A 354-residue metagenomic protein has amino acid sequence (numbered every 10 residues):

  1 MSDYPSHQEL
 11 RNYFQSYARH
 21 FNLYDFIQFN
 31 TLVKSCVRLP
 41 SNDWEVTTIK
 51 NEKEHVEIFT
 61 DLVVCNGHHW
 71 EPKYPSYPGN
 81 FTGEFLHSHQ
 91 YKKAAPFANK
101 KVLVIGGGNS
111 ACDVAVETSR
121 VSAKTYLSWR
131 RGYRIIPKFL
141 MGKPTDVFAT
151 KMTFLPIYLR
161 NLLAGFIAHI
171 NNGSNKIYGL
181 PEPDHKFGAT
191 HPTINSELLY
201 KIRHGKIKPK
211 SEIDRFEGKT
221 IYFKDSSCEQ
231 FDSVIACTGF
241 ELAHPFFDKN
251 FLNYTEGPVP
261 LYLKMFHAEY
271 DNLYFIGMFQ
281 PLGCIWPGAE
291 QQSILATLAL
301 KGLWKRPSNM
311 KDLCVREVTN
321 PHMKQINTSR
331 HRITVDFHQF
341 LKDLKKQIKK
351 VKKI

Functional and structural regions predicted by a protein language model:
M1-R134, K138-F139, T153-N309, K324-I354: Flavin (primarily FAD) cofactor-binding/catalytic cores of flavoenzymes
F139-T145: Flexible "cap/lid" loop of the alpha/beta hydrolase fold
A149-T150: Basic, ligand-binding patches in group-transfer machinery, especially extracytoplasmic/periplasmic segments
M310-C314: Charge-dense, low-complexity polyampholytic segments
V315-T319, K353-I354: Long, charge-rich alpha-helical interaction segments
